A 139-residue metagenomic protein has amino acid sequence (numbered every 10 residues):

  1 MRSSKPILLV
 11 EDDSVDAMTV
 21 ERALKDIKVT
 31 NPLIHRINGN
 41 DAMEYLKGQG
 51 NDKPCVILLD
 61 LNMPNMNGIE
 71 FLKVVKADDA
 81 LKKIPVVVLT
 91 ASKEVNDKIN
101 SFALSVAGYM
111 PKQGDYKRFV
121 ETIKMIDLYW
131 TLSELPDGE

Functional and structural regions predicted by a protein language model:
K5-K25, I57: Conserved acidic segment of CheY-like receiver
E11-D12, V88-K93, Q113: Conserved active-site segment of CheY-like receiver
R22, E70, K93-M110, G114 (+2 more regions): Alpha4 helix (beta4-alpha4-beta5 surface) of REC/receiver domains from two-component response regulators
K25-D26, E44, I69-K82: Short amphipathic alpha-helix used as the core "switch/output" element in two-component signaling
H35-G48, G68: Helix N-cap/capping motif at the beta->alpha junctions
N51-L58: Active-site beta3 strand of CheY-like receiver
L59-D60, T90: Active-site residues of response regulator receiver
M63-M66: Receiver (REC) domain active-site loop signature in two-component systems and cognate sites in sensor histidine kinases
